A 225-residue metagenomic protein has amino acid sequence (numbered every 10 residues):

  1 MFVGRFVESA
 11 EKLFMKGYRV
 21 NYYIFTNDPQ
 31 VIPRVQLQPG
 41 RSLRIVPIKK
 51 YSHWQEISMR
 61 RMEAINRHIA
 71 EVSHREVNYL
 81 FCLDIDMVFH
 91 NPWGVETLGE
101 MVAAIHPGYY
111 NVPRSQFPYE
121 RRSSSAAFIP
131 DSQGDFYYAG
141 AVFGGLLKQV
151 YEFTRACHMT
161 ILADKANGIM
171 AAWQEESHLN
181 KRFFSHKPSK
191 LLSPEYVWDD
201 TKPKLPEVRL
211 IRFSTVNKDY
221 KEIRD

Functional and structural regions predicted by a protein language model:
M1-R5, S9, R60, A64 (+2 more regions): Acidic, Ser/Thr-rich intrinsically disordered and amphipathic helical segments
M1-R60, H68-R75: N-terminal anchoring/stem segment of glycosyltransferases
F2-G4, P33-Q36, N91-V95, K202-L205: A short acidic (Asp/Glu
V7-E11, Q30, I65-H68, F89 (+3 more regions): Eukaryotic intrinsically disordered and solvent-exposed regulatory patches
Y22-I24, C82, L191: Structural beta-sheet core signal
F25-I32, D86, N91, V197: Short, polar loop motifs at secondary-structure junctions
M62-P113: GT-A fold catalytic core of metal-dependent nucleotide-sugar glycosyltransferases, centered on the diacidic
S125-K218: Catalytic core and acceptor-binding pocket of nucleotide-sugar-dependent glycosyltransferases
